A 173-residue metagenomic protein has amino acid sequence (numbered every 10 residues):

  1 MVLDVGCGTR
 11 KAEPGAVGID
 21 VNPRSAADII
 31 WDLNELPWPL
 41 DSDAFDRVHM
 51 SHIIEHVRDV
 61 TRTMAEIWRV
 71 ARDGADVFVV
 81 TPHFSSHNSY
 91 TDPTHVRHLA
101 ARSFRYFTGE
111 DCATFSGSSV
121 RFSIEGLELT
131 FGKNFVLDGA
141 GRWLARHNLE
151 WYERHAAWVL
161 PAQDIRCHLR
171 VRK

Functional and structural regions predicted by a protein language model:
M1-S85: Conserved SAM-binding loop
T61-R62, W68, R72, D76-K173: S-adenosyl-L-methionine-dependent methyltransferase catalytic module, highlighting the catalytic core
